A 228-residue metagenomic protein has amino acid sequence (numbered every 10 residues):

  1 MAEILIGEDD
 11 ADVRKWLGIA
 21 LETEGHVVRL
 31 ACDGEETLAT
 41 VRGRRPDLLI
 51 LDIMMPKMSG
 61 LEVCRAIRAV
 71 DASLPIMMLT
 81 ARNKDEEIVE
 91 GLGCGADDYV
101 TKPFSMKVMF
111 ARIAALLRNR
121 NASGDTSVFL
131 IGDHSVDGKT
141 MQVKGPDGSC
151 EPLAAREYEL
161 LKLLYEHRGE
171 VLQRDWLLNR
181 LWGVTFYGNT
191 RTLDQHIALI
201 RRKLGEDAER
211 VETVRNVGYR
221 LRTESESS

Functional and structural regions predicted by a protein language model:
A2-E3, A115-V171, D175, E224: Short, Lys/Arg-enriched segments at the junction into DNA-binding effector domains of transcriptional regulators
D12-T23: Charged docking surfaces used in two-component/phosphorelay signaling
G25-C32, T40: Short hydrophobic/Thr-rich beta-strand motif most characteristic of the beta2 strand and flanking loop of CheY-like
D33, S59-E62: Acidic catalytic/metal-coordinating carboxylates
R44-I50: Active-site beta3 strand of CheY-like receiver
M55: Receiver (REC) domain active-site loop signature in two-component systems and cognate sites in sensor histidine kinases
R65, A69-L130: Basic, amphipathic DNA-recognition helix from helix-turn-helix-like DNA-binding domains
Q142, S149-A155, E159-A208, T213-V217: Positively charged, aromatic-enriched patches within helix-turn-helix-type DNA-binding elements, predominantly
